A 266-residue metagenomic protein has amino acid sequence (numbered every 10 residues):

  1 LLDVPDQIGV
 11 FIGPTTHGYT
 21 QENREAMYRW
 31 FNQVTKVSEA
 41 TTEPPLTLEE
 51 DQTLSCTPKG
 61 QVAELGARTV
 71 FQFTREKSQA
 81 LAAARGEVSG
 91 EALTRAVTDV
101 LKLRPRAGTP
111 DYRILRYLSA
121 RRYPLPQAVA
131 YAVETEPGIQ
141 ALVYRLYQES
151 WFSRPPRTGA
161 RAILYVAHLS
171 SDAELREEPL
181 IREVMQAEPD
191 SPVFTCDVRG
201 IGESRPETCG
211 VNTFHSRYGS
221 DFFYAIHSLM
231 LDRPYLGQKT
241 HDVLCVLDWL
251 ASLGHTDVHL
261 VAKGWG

Functional and structural regions predicted by a protein language model:
L1-I163, L169-P192, R199-T256: Alpha/beta-hydrolase-fold serine-hydrolase catalytic core, especially in secreted/extracellular enzymes
K263-G266: Active-site loop->helix "elbow" adjoining a glycine-rich segment at hydrolase catalytic centers
